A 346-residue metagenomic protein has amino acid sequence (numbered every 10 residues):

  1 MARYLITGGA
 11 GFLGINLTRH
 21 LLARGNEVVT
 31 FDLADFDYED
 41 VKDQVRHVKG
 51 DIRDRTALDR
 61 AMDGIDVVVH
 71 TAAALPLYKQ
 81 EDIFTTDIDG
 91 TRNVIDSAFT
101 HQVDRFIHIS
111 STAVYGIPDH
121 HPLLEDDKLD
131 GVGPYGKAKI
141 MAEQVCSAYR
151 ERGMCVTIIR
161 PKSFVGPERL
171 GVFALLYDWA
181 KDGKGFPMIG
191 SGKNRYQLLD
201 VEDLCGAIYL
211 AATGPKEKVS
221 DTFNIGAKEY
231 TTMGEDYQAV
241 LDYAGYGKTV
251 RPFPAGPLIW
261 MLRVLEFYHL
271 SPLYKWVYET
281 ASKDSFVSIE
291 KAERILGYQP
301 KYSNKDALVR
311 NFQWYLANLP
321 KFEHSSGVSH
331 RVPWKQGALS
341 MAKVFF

Functional and structural regions predicted by a protein language model:
Y4-R24: N-terminal Rossmann NAD(P)H-binding glycine-rich loop of SDR-like oxidoreductase domains
I52-D89, S97, T112-I117: NAD(P)H-binding glycine-rich loop region in Rossmannoid oxidoreductase-like domains and their noncatalytic homologs
N93-P134, Y149, T157: Conserved Rossmann-fold NAD(P)-dependent oxidoreductase catalytic core, especially the SDR/UDP-sugar
I140, V165-L175, A211-F223, Y246-K248: Glycine/proline-rich active-site loop of Rossmann-fold NAD(P)-dependent oxidoreductases
R150-Y196, V201-A212, V240-L241: NAD(P)-dependent short-chain dehydrogenase/reductase
G166, I189-N194, D221-Y230, L241-A244 (+4 more regions): Glycine-rich Rossmann NAD(P)(H)-binding loop
G214-L273, I289, V309-R310, F322-H324 (+1 more regions): Mid/C-terminal beta-alpha module of Rossmann-like enzyme folds, strongest in SDR-family dehydrogenases/epimerases
T249, L273-F346: C-terminal amphipathic/interface module of NAD(P)-dependent oxidoreductases and related NAD-binding regulators
